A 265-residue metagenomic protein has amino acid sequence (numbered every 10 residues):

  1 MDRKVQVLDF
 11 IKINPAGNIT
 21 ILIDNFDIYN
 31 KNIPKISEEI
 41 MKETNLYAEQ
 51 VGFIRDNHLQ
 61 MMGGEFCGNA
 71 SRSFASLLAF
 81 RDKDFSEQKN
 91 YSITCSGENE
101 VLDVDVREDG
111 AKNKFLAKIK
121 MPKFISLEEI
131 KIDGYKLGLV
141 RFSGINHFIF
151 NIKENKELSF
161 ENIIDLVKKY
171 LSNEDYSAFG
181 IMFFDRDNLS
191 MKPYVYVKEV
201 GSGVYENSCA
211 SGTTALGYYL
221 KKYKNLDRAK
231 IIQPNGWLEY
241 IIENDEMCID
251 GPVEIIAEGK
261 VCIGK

Functional and structural regions predicted by a protein language model:
M1-F115, F148-K265: A glycine-rich beta-to-alpha transition motif near the start of alpha/beta enzyme domains, typified by
I119-E161: Surface-exposed beta-loop interaction hotspot
